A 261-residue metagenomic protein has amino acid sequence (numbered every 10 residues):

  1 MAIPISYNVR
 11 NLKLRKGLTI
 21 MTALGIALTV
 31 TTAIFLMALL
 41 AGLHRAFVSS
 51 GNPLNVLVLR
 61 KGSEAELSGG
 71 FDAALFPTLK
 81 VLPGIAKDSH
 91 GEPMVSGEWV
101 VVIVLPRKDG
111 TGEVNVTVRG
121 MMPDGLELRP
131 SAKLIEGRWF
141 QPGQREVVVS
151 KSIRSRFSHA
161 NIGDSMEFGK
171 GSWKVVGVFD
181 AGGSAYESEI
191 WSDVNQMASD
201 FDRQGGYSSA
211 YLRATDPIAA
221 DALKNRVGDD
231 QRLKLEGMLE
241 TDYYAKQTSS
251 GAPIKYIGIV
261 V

Functional and structural regions predicted by a protein language model:
M1-T31: N-terminal Sec/SRP start-transfer signal
V9, K13, G25, L40-H44 (+1 more regions): Alpha-helical membrane-interface segments at transmembrane helix boundaries
A27, T31-T117, E136-R138, G143 (+3 more regions): Hydrophobic, regular-secondary-structure patches
R60, F71, G120-M121, V148-V149 (+3 more regions): A conserved hydrophobic position in a structured secondary element of the catalytic/binding core that shapes
A86-S89, P106-E113, S155, I162-I259: Mechanotransmission and gating elements of multispan inner-membrane complexes involved in transport and envelope
V114-R156: Short beta-strand boundary microenvironments
